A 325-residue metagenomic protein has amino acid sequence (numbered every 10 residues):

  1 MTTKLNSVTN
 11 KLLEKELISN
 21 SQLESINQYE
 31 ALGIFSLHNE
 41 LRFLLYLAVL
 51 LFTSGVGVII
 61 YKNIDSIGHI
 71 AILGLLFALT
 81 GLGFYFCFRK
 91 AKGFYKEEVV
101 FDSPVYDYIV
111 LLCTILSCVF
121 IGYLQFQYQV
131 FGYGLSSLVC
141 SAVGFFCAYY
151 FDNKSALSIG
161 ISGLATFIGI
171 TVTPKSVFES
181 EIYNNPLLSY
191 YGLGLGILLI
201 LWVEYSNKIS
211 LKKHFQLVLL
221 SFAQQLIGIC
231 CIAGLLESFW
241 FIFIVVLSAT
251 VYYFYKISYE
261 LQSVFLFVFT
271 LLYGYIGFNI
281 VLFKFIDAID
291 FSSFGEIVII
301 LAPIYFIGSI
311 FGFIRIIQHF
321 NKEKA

Functional and structural regions predicted by a protein language model:
M1-A325: Alpha-helical multi-pass membrane segments and their bilayer interfacial helix-loop junctions
